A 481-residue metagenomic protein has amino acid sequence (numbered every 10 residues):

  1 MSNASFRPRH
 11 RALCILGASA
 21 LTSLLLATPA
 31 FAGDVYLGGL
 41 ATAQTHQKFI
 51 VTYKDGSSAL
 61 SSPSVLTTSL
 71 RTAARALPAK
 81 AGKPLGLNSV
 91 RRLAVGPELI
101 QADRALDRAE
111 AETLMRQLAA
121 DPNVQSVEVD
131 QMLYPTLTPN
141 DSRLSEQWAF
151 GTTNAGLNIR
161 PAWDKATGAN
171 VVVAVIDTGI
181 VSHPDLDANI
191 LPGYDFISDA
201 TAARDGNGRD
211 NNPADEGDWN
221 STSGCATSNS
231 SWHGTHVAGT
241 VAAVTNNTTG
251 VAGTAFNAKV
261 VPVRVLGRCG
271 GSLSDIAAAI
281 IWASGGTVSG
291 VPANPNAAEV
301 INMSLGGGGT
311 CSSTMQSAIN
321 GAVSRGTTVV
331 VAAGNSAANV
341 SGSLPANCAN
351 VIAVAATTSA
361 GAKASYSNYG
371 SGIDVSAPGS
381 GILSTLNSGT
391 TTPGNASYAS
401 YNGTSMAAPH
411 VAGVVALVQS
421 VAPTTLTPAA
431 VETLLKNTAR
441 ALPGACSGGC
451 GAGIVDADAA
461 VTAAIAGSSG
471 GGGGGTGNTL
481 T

Functional and structural regions predicted by a protein language model:
L16-A27: Bacterial N-terminal signal peptides
A32-N140, R160-P161, A169: Inhibitory N-terminal propeptides of secreted protease zymogens
D34-V35, T42, R91-V95, M115-V172 (+5 more regions): Protease zymogen maturation seam
N158, D164-S182, G193-T249, V263-S274 (+2 more regions): Active-site-proximal loop motif in hydrolases
G234-T235, G239-A243, T249, R268-M303 (+1 more regions): Substrate-binding/charge-relay-adjacent region of secreted/lumenal peptidase catalytic domains
A238-V241, T254, V261-C269, I301 (+2 more regions): Hydrolase catalytic cores
P262, W282-G285, G290-L305, C311-A318 (+4 more regions): C-terminal subdomain of the subtilisin-like protease fold in secreted/lumenal serine endopeptidases
I276, T310, V331-I373, L383-N402 (+1 more regions): Active-site-adjacent substrate-recognition loops and nearby beta-strands within hydrolase catalytic domains
